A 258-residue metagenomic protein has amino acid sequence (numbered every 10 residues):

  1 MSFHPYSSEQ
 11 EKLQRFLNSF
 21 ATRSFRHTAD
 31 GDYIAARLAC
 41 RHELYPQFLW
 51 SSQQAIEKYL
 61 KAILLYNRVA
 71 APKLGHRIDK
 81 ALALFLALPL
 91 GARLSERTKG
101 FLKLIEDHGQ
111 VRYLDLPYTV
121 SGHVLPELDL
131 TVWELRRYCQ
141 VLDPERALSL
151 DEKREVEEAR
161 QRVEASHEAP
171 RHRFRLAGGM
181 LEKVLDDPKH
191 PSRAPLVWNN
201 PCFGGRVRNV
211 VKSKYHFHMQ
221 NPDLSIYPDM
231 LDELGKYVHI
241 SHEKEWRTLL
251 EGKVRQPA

Functional and structural regions predicted by a protein language model:
M1-L49, I63, N67: Charged alpha-helical initiation segments
S2-L17, L64, R68-A258: Long, charged low-complexity segments
Q53-Q54: Short alpha-helical basic/polar micro-motif
E57-K58: Long, contiguous alpha-helical bundle segments
